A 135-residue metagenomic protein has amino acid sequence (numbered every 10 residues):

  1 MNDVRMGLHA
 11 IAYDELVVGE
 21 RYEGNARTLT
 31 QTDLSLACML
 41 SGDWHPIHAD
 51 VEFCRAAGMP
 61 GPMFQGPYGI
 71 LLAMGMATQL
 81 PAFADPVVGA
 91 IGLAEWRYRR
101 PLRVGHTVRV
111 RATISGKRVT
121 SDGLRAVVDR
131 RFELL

Functional and structural regions predicted by a protein language model:
M1-V18, Y98-L135: HotDog/MaoC-like acyl-thioester-processing domains
N2-G92: Hot-dog-fold acyl-thioester-processing enzymes
E95: Short aromatic/hydrophobic contact patches that present stacked aromatics for nucleic-acid/ligand binding
